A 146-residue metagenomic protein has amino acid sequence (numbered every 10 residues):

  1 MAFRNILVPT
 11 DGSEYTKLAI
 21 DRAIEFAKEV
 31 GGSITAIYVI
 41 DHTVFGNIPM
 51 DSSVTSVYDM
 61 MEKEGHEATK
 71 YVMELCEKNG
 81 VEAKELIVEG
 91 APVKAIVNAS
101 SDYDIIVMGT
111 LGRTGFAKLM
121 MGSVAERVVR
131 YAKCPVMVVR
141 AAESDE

Functional and structural regions predicted by a protein language model:
M1, E74-I106, D145-E146: Structural beta-alpha unit
A2-S52, N79, A99: Small/aliphatic-rich secondary-structure junction motif
L18, A95, G115: Phosphate- and divalent-cation-binding pockets in alpha/beta enzyme and binding domains that engage nucleotide-derived
I24, K94, E126: Active-site phosphate/pyrophosphate- and oxyanion-stabilizing loops and adjacent acidic/basic residues in soluble
T35-I37, K84-V88, M137: General small-molecule cofactor/ligand-binding pocket signal
V54-E67: A short acidic, glycine-rich active-site loop that binds or catalyzes chemistry on phosphate/adenosine moieties
Y103-E146: Gly/Ser-rich helix-loop-strand patches that form or flank binding pockets for ribonucleotide-derived cofactors
